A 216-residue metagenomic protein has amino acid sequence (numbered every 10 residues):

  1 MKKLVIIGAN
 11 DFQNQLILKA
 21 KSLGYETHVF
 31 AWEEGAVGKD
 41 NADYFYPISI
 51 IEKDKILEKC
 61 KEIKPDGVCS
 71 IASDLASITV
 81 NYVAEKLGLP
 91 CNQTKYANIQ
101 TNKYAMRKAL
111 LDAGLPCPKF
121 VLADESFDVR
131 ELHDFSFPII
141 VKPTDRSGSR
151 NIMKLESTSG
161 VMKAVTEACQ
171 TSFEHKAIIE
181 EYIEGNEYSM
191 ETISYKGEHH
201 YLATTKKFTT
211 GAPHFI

Functional and structural regions predicted by a protein language model:
M1-Y96: ATP-binding N-terminal substructure of ATP-dependent carboxylate-amine bond-forming enzymes
G38-N41, I56-E58, I99-A105, S149-N151 (+1 more regions): Short, charged, surface-exposed secondary-structure boundary motifs
Y44-S49, E85-G88, A109-D112, F135-P138 (+2 more regions): Short, hinge-like loop/turn segments at secondary-structure boundaries
I50, L122, A203-K206: Short clusters of small/polar residues that mark proteolytic maturation junctions
L87-N92, R146, F215-I216: Short glycine/proline- and charge-enriched loop/turn segments that cap or connect secondary-structure elements
T101-I178, E184: Active-site nucleotide/adenylate-binding loops and adjacent lid/helix of ATP-dependent enzymes
A168-K176, I183-I216: Phosphate-binding core of ATP-grasp and ATP-grasp-like enzymes
